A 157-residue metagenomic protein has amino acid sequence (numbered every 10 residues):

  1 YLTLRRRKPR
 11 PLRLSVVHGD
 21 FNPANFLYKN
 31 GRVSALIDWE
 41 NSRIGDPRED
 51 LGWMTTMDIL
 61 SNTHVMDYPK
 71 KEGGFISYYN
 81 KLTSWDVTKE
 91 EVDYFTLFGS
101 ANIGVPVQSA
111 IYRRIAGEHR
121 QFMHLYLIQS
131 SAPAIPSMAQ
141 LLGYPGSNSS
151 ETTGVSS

Functional and structural regions predicted by a protein language model:
Y1-G19, K29-N30, K81-S84: An alpha-helical support segment within catalytic cores of ATP-dependent transferases
L14-V16, S34-L36, D46: Hydrophobic "anchor" residues on beta-strands that sit immediately upstream of conserved functional sites
D20, D38: Conserved catalytic-loop position in the HRD/HxD motif
R48-S84, F98-G117: Active-site activation/catalytic loop segments of kinase-like enzymes and analogous catalytic loops in related
V65-D67, N80, V105-S157: ATP/Mg2+ or Mg2+-diphosphate-binding catalytic cores that bind nucleotide phosphates or diphosphates via glycine-rich
D86-F98: All-alpha amphipathic helical-bundle segments outside canonical DNA-binding/catalytic cores that form hydrophobic
